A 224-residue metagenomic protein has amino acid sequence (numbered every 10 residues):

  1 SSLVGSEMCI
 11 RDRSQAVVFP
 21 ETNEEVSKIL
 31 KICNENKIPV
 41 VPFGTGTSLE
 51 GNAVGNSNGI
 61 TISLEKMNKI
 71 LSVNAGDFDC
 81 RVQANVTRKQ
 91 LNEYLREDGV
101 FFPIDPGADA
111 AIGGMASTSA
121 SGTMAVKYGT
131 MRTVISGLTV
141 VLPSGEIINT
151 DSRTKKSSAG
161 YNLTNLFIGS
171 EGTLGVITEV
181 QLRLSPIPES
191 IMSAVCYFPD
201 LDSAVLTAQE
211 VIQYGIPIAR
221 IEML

Functional and structural regions predicted by a protein language model:
S2-I10: Short, small-residue-biased leader/transition segments that mark boundaries at the very start of proteins
S14-A16, N23-E24: N-terminal alpha-helical targeting/anchoring segments
K37-P39, I62: Glycine-rich active-site/cofactor-binding loop and its immediate structural neighborhood
G51-N56: Short glycine-biased active-site loop of nucleotidyltransferases that positions the nucleotide triphosphate and helps
N58-T61, S121-G122: Short, hinge-like loop/turn segments at secondary-structure boundaries
K69-E222: FAD-binding subdomain of flavoenzyme oxidoreductases
